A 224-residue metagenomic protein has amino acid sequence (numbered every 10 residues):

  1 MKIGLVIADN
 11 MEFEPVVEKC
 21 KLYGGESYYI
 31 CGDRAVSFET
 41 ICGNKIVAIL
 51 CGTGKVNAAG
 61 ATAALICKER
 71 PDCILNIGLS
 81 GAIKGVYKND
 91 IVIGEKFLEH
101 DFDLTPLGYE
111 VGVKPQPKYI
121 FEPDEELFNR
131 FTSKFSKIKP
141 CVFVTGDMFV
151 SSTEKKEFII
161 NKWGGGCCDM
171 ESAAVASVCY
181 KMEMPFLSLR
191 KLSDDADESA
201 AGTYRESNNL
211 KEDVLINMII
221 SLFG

Functional and structural regions predicted by a protein language model:
M1-A63: N-terminal short beta-loop-beta anion/metal-coordinating cradle
I46-G52, V142-V144, L189: Active-site-proximal beta-strand elements of phosphoester/diester hydrolases
A64-K68, K84-V86, S177-P185: Alpha-helix C-terminal capping segments
R70-L75: Proline-aspartate-enriched helix->loop->beta-strand connector
S80-W163: Mid-sequence, gly/pro-rich, charge-dense loop/helix-turn segments that line enzyme active sites
F149-A201: A C-terminal functional module that forms or caps the active site or interfaces directly with catalytic machinery
A196-G224: His/Asp/Glu-rich mid-to-C-terminal helical/loop segments that flank catalytic regions of hydrolases
